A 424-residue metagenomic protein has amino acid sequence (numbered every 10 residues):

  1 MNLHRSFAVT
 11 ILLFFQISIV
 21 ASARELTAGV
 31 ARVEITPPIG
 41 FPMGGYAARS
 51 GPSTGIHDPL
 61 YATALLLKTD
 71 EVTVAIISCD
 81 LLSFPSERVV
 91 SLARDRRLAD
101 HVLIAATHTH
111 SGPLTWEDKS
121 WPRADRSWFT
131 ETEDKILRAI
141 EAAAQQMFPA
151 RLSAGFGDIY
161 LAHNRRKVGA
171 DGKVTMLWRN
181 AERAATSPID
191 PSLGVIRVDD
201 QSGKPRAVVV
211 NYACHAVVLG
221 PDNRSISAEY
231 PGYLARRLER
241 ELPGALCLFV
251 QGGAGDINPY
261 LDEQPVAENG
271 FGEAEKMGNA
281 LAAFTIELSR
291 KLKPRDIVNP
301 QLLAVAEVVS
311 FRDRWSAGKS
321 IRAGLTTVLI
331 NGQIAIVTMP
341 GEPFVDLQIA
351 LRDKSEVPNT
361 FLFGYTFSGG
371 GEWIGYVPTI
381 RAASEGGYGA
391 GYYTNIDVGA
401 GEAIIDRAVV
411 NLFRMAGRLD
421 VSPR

Functional and structural regions predicted by a protein language model:
M1-H4: N-terminal secretory signal peptides that target proteins for export/translocation
S6-S18: Bacterial N-terminal signal peptides
I19-A23: Sec/Tat signal peptide C-region and signal peptidase I cleavage site
R24-L246, G252-A254, L261-E263, N269-K276 (+3 more regions): Conserved beta-alpha junction segments in alpha/beta enzyme cores
